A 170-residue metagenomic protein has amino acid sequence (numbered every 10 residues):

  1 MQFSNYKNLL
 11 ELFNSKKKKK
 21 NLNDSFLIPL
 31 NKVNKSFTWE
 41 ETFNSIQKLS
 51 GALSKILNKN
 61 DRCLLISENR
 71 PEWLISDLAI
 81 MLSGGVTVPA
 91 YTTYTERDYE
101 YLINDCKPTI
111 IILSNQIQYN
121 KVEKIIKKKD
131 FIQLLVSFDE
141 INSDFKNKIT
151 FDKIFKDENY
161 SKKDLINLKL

Functional and structural regions predicted by a protein language model:
M1-N8, P29: Flexible, non-catalytic linker and terminal segments flanking ANL/adenylate-forming cores
E11-T38, N142-S143: AMP-dependent adenylate-forming
S25-L74, L78, T95-E100, T150-K156: Conserved AMP-binding/adenylate-forming core of the ANL superfamily
L27-P29, T109, S114, F138: Conserved residues at the C-terminal ends of beta-strands
N31, Y119-L170: ANL superfamily adenylate-forming
G84: Structured binding elements
Y94-K124: Conserved ATP-dependent adenylate/AMP-binding module captured primarily in the ANL superfamily
